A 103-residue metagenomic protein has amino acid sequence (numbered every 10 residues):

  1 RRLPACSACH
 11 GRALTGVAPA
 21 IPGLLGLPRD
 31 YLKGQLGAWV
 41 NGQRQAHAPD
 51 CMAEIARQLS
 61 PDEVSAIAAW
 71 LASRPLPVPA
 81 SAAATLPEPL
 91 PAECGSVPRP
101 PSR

Functional and structural regions predicted by a protein language model:
R1-A13, A84-R103: Sequence/structural segment immediately N-terminal to covalent heme-attachment motifs in c-type and related
R1-L3, Q45-P49, E63-A66, V78: Short sequence/structural segments immediately N-terminal
S7, G11-N41, A53-Q58: Gly/Gly-Pro-rich "capping" loops immediately C-terminal to redox-active cysteine motifs in periplasmic/lumenal
R12, A48-C51, L59, S65 (+1 more regions): Residue-level hotspots at or immediately adjacent to binding/recognition sites across diverse folds
R12, G42, S73-P77: Generic structural signal for alpha-helix termini and adjacent loop/cap motifs
W39, W70-L71: Conserved hydrophobic/aromatic "anchor" residues that stabilize well-ordered secondary structure elements
D50-A53, T85-P87: Short linear capping/connector segments at secondary-structure termini
D62, L71, L76-L90, S102: General marker for long, soluble alpha-helical cores
